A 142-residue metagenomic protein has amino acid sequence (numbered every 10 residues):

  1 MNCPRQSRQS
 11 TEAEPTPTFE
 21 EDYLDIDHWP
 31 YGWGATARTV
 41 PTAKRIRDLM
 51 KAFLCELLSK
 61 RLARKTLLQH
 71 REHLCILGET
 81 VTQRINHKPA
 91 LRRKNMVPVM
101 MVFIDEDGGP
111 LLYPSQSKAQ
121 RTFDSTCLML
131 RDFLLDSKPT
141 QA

Functional and structural regions predicted by a protein language model:
M1-A142: Charge-rich, intrinsically disordered N-terminal extensions that act as flexible nucleic-acid engagement or regulatory
